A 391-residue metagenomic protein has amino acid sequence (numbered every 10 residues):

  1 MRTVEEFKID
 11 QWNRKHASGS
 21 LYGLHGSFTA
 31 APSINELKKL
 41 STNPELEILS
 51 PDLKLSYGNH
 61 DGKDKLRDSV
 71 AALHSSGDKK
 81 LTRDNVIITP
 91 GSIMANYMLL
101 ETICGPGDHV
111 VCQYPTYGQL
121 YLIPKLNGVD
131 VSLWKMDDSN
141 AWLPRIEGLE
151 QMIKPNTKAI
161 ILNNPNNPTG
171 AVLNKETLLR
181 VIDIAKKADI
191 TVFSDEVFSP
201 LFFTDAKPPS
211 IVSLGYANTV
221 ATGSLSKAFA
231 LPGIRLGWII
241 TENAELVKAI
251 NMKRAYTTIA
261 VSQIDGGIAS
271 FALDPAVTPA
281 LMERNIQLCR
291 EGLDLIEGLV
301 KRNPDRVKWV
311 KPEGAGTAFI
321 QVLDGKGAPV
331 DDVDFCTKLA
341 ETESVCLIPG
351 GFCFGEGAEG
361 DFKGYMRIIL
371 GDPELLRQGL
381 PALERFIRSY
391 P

Functional and structural regions predicted by a protein language model:
R2-G91, M98, L273-P275, S389-P391: N-terminal small-domain helix-loop-helix segment of the aminotransferase-like
L24-S27, V70, V86, V110 (+11 more regions): Generic structural signal for small/hydrophobic residues in well-ordered secondary structure, especially within
L53-D183, P200-S213, V220: Conserved core of the PLP fold type I
A72, K80, K338-C346, C353-P391: PLP-dependent enzyme catalytic core of the Aspartate aminotransferase-like
N127, K187-A188, N303, E343 (+1 more regions): Helix C-cap/helix->beta junction micro-motif
A217-R290, E297-R302, F386-Y390: Conserved core segment of the aminotransferase class I/II
S270, I286-E297, K308-L323, D332 (+1 more regions): Conserved glycine-rich beta-strand-loop-beta hairpin in the small C-terminal domain of fold type I
